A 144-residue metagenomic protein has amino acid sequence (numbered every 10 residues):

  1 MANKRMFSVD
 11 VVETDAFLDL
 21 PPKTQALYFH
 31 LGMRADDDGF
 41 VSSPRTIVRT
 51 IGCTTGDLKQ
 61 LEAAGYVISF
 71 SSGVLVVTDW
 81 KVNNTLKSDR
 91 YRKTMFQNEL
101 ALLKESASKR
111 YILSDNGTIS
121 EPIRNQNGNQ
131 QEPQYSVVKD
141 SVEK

Functional and structural regions predicted by a protein language model:
M1-D10: Long, low-complexity, charged/polar intrinsically disordered regions in eukaryotic proteins
K4-R5, R34, K81, R90-R92: Basic side chains
V11-T85: Winged helix-turn-helix DNA-binding recognition segment
T85-K144: Charged low-complexity intrinsically disordered patches
